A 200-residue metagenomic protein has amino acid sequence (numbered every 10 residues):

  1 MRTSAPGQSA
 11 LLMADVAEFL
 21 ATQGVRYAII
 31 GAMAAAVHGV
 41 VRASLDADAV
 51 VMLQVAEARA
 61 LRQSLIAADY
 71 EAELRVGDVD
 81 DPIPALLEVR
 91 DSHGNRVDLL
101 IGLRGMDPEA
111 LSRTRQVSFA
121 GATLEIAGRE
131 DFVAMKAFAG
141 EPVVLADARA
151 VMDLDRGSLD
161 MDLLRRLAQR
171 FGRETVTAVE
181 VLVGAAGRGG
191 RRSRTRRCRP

Functional and structural regions predicted by a protein language model:
M1-P200: Compositionally biased terminal segments of proteins
